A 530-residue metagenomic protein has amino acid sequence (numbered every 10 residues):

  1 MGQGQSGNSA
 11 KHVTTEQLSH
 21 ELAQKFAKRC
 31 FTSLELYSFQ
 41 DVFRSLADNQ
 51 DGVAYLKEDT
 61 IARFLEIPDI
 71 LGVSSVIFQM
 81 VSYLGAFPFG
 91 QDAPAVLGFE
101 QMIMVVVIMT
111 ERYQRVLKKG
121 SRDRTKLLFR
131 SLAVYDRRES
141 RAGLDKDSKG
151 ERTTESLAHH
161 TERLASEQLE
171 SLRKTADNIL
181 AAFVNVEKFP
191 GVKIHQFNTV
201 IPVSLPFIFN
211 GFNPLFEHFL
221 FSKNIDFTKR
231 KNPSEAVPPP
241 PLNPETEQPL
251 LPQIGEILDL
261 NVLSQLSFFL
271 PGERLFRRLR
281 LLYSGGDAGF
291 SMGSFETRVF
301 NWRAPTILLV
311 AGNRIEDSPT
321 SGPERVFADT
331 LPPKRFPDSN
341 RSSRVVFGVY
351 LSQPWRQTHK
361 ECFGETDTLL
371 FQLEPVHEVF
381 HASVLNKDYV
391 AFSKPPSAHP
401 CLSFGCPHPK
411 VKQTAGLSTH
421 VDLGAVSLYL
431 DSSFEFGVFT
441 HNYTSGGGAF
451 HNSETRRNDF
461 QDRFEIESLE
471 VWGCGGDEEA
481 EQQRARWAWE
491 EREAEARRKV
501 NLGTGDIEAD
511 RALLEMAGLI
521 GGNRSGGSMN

Functional and structural regions predicted by a protein language model:
M1-V13: PEST-like, low-complexity acidic/proline-rich intrinsically disordered segments, predominantly at protein N-termini
H12-A93, Q101-V116, R122-N530: Phosphate-recognition beta-domain surfaces
